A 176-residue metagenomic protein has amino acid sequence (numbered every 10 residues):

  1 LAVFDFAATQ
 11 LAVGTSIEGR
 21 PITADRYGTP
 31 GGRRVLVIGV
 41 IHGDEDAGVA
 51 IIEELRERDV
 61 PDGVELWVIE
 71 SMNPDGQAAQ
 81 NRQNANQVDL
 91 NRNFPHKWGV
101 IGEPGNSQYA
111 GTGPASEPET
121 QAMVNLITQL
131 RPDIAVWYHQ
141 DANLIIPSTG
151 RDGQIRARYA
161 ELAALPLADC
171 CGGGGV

Functional and structural regions predicted by a protein language model:
L1-T23: Short glycine- and acidic-rich boundary segments immediately preceding or forming the N-terminal edge of structured
F4-F6, Y27, F94: Phenylalanine-focused residue identity feature
S16-I17, G32-I38, E45-R56, V60-D169: Active-site/substrate-binding loop(s) of hydrolase catalytic cores
T23-G31: Short beta-strand-to-loop junctions in surface cap/lid or active-site-entrance loops
G172-V176: Short glycine-rich, acidic/polar surface loops and turns
